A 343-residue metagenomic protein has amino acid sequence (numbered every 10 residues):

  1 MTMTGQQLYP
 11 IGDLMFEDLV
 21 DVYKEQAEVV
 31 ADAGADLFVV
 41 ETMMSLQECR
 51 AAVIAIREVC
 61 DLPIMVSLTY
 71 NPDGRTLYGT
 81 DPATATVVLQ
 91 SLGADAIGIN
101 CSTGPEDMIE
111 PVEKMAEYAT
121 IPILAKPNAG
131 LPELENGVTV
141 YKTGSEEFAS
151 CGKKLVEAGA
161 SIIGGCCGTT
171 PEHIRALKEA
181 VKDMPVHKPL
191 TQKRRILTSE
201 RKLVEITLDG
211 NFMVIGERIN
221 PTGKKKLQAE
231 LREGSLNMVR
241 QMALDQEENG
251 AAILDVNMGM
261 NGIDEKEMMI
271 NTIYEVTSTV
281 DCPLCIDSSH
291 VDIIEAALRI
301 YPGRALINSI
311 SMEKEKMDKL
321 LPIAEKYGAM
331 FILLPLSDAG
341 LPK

Functional and structural regions predicted by a protein language model:
M1-K343: Domain-level signal for soluble alpha/beta catalytic cores
